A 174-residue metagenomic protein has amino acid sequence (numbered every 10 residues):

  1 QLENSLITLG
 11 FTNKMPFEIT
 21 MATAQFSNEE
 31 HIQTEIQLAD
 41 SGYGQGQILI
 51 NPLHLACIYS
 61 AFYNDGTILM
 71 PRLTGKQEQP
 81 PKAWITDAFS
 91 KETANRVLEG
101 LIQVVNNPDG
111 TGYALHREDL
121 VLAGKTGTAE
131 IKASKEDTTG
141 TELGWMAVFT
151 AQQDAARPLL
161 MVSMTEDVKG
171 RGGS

Functional and structural regions predicted by a protein language model:
Q1-T165: Beta-lactam-recognizing serine transpeptidase/beta-lactamase-like catalytic domain environment
K169-S174: Short, intrinsically disordered, charge-balanced linker/junction segments flanking boundaries in proteins
